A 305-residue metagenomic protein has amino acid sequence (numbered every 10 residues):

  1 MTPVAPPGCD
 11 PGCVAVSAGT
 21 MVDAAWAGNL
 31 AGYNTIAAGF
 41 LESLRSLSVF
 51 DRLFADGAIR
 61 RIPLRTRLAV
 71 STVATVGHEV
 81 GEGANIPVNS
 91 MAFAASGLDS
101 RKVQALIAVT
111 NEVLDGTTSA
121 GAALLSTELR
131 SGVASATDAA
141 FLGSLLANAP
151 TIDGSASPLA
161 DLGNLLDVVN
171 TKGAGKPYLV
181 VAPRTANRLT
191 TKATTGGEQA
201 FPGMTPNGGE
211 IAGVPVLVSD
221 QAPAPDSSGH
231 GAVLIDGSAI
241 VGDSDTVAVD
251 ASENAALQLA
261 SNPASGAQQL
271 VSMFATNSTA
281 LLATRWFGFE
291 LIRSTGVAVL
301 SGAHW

Functional and structural regions predicted by a protein language model:
T2-A18, A24, V49, Q269-W305: Protruding loop/beta-arch "assembly-hinge" segments enriched in small, turn-prone residues
P3-V103, G163, G296: Assembly/oligomerization interface modules of large self-assembling protein complexes
R60, R65-T66, L98, A105-I107 (+3 more regions): A broad, low-specificity signal marking well-ordered, structured residues that form hydrophobic/aromatic
R65, A69-S71, T110, A182-R184 (+2 more regions): Structured loops at beta-to-helix junctions and adjacent beta-edge loops in soluble globular domains
V70-E79, G116-T118, R188-T191, E290-I292: Short helix/loop capping segments that flank catalytic or ligand/cofactor-binding pockets
A74, V113, S135, A139 (+3 more regions): Short loop/turn segments at secondary-structure transitions that flank enzyme active sites
I86-V88, F93-K176, K192-G196, V299-L300 (+1 more regions): Alpha-helical scaffold segments that mediate packing/assembly in large oligomeric complexes
T151-T279, R285: Extended oligomerization regions of viral-like shell subunits
